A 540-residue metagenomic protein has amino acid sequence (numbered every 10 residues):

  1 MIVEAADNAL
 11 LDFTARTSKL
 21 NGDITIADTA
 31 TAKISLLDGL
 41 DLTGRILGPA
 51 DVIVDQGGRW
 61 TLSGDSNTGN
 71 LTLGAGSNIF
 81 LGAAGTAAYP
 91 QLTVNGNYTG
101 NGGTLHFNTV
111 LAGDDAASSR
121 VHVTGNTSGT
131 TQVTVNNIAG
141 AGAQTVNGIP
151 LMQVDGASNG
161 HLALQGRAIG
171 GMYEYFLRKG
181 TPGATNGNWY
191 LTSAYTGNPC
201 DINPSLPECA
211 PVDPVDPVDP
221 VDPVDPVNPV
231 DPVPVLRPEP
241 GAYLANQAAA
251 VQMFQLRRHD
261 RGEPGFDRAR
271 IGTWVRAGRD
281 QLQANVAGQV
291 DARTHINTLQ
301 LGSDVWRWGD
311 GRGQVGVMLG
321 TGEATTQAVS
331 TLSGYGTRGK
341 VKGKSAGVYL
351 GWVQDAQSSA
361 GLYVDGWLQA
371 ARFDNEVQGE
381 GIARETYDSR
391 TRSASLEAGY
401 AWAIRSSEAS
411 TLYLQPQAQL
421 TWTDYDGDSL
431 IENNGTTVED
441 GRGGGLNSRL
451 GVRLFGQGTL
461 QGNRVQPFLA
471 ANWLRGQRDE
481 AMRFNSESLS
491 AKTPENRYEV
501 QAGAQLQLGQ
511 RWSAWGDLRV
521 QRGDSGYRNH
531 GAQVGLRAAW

Functional and structural regions predicted by a protein language model:
E4-N126, T130, N136, G142-G197 (+1 more regions): Extracellular beta-solenoid/beta-roll
N8-L10, N21, T29-T31, L47-P49 (+9 more regions): Transmembrane beta-barrel architecture of outer membranes
D23, H106, G272-R276, Q314-M318 (+7 more regions): Residue-level detector of the transmembrane beta-barrel scaffold of outer-membrane proteins
N108-T109, A117, T134-R312: Outer-membrane translocation/initiation segment of Type V secreted surface proteins
D222-E408, D517-R519, D524-N529, R537: Outer membrane beta-barrel translocator domains of Type V secretion systems
V329-G336, E380-I382, E432-V438, F484-S488: Flexible, solvent-exposed loop segments that connect beta-strands
G347, T437-W540: Outer membrane beta-barrel transmembrane domains
R384-A403, S407-R483: Detector for outer-membrane/organellar transmembrane beta-barrel domains, recognizing the amphipathic beta-strand
